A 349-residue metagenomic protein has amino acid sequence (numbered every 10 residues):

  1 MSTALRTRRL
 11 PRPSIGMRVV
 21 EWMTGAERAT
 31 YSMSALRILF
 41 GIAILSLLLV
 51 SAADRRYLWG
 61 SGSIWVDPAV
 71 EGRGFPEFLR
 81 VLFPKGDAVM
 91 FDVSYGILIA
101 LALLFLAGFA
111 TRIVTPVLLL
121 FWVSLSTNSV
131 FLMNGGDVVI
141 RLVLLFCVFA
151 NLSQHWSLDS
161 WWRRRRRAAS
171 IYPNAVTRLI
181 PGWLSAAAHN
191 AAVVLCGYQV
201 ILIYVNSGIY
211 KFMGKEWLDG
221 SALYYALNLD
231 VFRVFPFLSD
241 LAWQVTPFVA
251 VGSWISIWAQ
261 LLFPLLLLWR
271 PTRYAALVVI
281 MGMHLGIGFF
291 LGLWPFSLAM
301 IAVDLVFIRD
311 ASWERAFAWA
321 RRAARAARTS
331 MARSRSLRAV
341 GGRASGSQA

Functional and structural regions predicted by a protein language model:
M1-A349: Alpha-helical membrane-anchoring segments
